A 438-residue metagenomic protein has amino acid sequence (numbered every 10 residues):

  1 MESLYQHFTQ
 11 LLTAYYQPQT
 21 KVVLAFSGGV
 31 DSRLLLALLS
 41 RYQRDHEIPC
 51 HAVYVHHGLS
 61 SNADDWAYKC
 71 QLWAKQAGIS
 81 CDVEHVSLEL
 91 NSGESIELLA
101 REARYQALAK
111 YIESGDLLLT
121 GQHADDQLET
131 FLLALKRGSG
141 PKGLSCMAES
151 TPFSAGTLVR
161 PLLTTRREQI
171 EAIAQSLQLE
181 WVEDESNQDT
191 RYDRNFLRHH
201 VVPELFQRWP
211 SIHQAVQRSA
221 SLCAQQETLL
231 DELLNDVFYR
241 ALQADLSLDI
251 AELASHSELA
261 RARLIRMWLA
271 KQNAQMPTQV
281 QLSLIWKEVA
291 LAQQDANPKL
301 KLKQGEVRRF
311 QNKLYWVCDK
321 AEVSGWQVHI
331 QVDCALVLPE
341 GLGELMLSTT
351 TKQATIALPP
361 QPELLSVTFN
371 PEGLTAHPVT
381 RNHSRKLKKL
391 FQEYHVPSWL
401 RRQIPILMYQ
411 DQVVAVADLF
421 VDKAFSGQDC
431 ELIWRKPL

Functional and structural regions predicted by a protein language model:
M1-P203, E232: Core alpha/beta nucleotide-donor-binding catalytic domains of modification enzymes
Y5-V30, H51, V86, L90 (+3 more regions): AMP-forming adenylation/ATP pyrophosphatase catalytic core
P49, S80, E180, S211 (+2 more regions): Short coil/loop linkers at secondary-structure junctions
Q127, A215, A260-L264: Residue-level detector of well-ordered alpha-helical segments, enriched for hydrophobic/aromatic packing positions
L177, E204-R208, Q226, K271-Q272: Change "in soluble alpha/beta enzymes" to "in soluble alpha/beta proteins
Q188-N195, H213, Q217-S221: Internal, active-site/partner-interface "lid" segment
H199-H200, E204-V216: Conserved anion/nucleotide-ligand pocket segment
